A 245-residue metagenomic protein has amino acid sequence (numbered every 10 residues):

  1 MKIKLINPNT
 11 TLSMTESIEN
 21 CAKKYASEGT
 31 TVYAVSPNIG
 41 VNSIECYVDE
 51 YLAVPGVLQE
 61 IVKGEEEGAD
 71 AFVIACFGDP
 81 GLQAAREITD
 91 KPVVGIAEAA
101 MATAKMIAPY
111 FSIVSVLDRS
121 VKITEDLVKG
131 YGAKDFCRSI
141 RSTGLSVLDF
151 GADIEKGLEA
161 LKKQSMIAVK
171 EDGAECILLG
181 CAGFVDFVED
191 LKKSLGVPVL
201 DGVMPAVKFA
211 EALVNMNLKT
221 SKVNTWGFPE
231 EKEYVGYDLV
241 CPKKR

Functional and structural regions predicted by a protein language model:
K2-Y25: N-terminal beta1-alpha1 ligand-phosphate binding loop
S13, K105-S142, A212-R245: Short, glycine-/small-residue-rich phosphate/pyrophosphate-handling segment
A34-I61, L148-D153: N-terminal beta-loop-helix "entrance" segment that forms/cooperates in small-molecule cofactor or anionic ligand
L52-G68, E159-A174: Short, well-structured alpha-helical segments in soluble
V54-P109, I113: Glycine/small-residue-rich loop that forms an oxyanion/phosphate-binding "nest" at active or ligand-binding sites
I74, G78-P80, K162-S194, A206-V207: Hydrophobic alpha-helical
K122-A182: Active-site rim beta-loop-alpha module in soluble metabolic enzymes
L145, L200-K219: Short, flexible loop segments at boundaries between secondary-structure elements
